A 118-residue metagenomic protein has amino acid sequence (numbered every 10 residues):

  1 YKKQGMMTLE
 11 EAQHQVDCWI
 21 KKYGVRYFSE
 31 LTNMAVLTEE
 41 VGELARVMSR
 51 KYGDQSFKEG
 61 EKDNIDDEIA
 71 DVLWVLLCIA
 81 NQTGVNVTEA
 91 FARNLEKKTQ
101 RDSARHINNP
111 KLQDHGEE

Functional and structural regions predicted by a protein language model:
Y1: Conserved small/polar residues in nucleotide/adenosyl-binding loops
G5-I69, L73-E118: Flexible "arm" and connector segments at domain edges
